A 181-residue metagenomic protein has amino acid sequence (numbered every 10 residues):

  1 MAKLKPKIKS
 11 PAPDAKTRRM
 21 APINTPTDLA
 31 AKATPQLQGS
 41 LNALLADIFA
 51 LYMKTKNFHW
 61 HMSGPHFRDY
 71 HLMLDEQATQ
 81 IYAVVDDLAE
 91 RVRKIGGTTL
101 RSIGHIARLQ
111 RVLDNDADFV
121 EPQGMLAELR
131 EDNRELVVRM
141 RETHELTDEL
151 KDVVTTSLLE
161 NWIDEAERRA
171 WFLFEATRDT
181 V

Functional and structural regions predicted by a protein language model:
A2-K9, F67, T79, T99 (+5 more regions): Long, contiguous binding/interaction regions
A2-T27: Acidic, low-complexity proline/glycine-rich segments
K16-I23, V92-P122: Carboxylate-rich helix-loop segments that flank metal/cofactor sites and access channels in metalloenzymes
P22-L44, P122: Disorder-to-helix initiation segments
D28-Q36, L51-E76, T143-V154: Helix-loop segments that flank and shape redox-cofactor active sites
L45, Y52, H59, A78 (+6 more regions): A structural signal for well-ordered alpha-helices, especially hydrophobic packing surfaces of coiled-coils
M62, H66-H105: Conserved alpha-helical segments that form or flank metal/cofactor-binding pockets of metalloenzymes
G104-N161: Acidic/histidine-rich alpha-helical segments that form the ligand environment of transition-metal centers
